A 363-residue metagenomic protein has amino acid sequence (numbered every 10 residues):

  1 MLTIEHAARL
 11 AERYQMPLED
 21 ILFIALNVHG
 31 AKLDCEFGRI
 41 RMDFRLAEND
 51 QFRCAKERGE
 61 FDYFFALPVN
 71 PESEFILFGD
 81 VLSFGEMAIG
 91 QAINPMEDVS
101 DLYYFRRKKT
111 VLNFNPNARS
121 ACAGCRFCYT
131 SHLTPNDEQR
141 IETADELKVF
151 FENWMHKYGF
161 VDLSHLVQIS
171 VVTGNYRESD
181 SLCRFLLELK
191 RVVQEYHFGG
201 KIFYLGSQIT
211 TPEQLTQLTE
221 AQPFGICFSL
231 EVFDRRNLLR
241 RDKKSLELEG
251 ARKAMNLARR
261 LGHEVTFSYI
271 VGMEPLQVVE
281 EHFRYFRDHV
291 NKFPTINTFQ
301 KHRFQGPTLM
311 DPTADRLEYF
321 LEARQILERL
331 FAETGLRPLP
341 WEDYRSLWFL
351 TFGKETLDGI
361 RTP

Functional and structural regions predicted by a protein language model:
M1-V111: Flexible, acidic/Gly-rich N-terminal and inter-domain linker regions that tether and position cofactor-handling modules
M1-V28, Q300-K301, T308-P363: C-terminal accessory extensions appended to soluble enzyme cores
R106-E146: Canonical Radical SAM [4Fe-4S] cluster-binding loop centered on the CxxxCxxC motif and its immediate flanking residues
Y129, L186-H197, T219, M255-R260 (+2 more regions): Surface-exposed amphipathic alpha-helices with a cationic face
Y129-F150, W154-L186, V192-Q214, P223-A251 (+2 more regions): Core AdoMet radical
D162, T219-E220, R287: Non-catalytic positions within long, well-ordered alpha-helices that form the structural scaffold/packing of enzyme
F224-L230, L248-P307, Y319-E342: Conserved C-terminal portion of the radical SAM core fold that forms the substrate/S-adenosylmethionine-binding
N237-R241, Q305-M310: Short acidic, glycine/proline-rich loop/turn micro-motifs
